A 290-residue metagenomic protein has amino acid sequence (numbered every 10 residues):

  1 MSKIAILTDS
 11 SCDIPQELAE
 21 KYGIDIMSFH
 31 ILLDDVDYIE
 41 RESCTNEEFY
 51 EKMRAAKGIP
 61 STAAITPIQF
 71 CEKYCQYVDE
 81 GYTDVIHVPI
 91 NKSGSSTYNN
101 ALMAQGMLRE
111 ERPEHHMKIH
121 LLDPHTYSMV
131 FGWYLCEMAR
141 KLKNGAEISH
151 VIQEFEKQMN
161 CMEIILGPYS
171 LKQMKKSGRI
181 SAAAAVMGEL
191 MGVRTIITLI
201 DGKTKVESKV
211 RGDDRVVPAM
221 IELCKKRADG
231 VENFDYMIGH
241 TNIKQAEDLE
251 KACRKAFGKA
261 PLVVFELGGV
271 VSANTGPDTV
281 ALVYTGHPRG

Functional and structural regions predicted by a protein language model:
K3, S11-D25, H30, V36 (+4 more regions): Mixed-charge interfacial surface used for oligomerization/domain docking and macromolecular partner engagement
A5-L7, V85-H87, L267: Short glycine-aspartate micro-motif
A5-Q69: N-terminal glycine-rich anion-binding loop in soluble enzyme alpha/beta folds
E20, D79, P113: Anion (oxyanion) recognition and catalysis
A55, T83-H87, E111-L122, V264: Glycine/charged-rich beta-loop-alpha catalytic/anionic-binding loops adjacent to active sites
G58-I65, P89-S96, H125-T126: Short coil/turn segments at secondary-structure boundaries
Q69-A101, Q105-L108: N-terminal glycine-rich phosphate/adenylate-binding segment common to multiple enzyme folds
